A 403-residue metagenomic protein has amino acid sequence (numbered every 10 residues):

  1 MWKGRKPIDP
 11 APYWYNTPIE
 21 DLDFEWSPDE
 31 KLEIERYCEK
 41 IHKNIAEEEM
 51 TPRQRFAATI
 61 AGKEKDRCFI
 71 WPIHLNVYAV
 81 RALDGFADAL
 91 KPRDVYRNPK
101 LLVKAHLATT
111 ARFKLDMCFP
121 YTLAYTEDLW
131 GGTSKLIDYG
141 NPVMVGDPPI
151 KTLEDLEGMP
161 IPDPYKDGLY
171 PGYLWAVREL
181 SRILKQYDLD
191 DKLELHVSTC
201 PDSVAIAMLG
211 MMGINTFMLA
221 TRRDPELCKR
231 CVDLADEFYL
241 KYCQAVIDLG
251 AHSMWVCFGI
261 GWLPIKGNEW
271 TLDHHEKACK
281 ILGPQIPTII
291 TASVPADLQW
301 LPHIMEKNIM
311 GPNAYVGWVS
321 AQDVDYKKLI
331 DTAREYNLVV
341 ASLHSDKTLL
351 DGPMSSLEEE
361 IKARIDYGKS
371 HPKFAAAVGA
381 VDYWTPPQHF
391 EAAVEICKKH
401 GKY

Functional and structural regions predicted by a protein language model:
M1-V77, P92-R93, N141, P162-Y403: Active-site loop segments of alpha/beta catalytic cores
I70, H106, T110, C118-Y121 (+3 more regions): Long, contiguous hydrophobic alpha-helical segments, chiefly transmembrane helices and signal peptides
L75-A79, Y125-E127: Short active-site-proximal "capping" loops at secondary-structure junctions
R81-A124: Segments that shape or occlude catalytic/ligand-binding pockets
A82-L83, W130-T133, H389: Short aromatic-enriched loop/helix-cap "lid" or pocket-rim segments at secondary-structure transitions that line
T122-P162: A contiguous, low-structure linker/loop signature
